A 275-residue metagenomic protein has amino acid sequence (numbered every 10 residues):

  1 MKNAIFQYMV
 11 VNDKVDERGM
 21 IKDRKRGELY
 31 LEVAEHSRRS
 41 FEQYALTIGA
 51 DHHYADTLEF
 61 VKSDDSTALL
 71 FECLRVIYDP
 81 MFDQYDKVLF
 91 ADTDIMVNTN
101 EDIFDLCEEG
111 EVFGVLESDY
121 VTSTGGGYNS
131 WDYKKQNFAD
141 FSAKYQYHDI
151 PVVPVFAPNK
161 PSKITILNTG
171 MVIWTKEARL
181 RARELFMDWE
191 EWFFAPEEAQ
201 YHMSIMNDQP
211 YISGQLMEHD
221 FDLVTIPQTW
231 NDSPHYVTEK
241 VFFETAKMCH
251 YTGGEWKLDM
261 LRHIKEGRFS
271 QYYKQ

Functional and structural regions predicted by a protein language model:
M1-D86, G253-W256, Q271-K274: N-terminal anchoring/stem segment of glycosyltransferases
I5-Q7, D51-A55, L89-D92, G114-V115 (+2 more regions): A structural signal for short, well-ordered beta-strand segments and their strand-loop junctions that often border
D13-V15, V61-D64, V97-N100, D105-L106 (+5 more regions): Short catalytic/ligand-binding loop motif for oxyanion handling, primarily in non-cytosolic enzymes, centered on
K62-A91, V97-D105, V112-V115, L167 (+1 more regions): A conserved donor-nucleotide-binding helix/loop in the catalytic core of Leloir-type glycosyltransferases
F71-L74, N137-A157: Short acidic (Asp/Glu) patches
Y85, E109-E111, F221, A246: Short, high-confidence coil segments that cap the C-terminus of an alpha-helix and link into the following beta-strand
V97-Y147: Conserved donor-nucleotide/metal-binding helix-loop-beta segment in metal-dependent transferases, i.e., the alpha-helix
P151-L261: Catalytic core and acceptor-binding pocket of nucleotide-sugar-dependent glycosyltransferases
